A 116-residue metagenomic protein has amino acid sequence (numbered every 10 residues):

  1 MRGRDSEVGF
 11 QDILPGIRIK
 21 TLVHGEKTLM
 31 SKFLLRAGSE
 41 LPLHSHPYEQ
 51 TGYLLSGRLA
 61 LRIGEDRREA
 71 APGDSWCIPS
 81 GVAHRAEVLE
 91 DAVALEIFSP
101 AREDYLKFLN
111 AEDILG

Functional and structural regions predicted by a protein language model:
M1-K27, N110-G116: A short, N-terminal "cap"/entry segment at the start of jelly-roll beta-barrel domains of the cupin/DSBH fold
S31-S45: Conserved short histidine dyad/triad with adjacent acidic residue
Y48-L59, G64: Glycine- and acidic-residue-biased ligand/ion/polar-headgroup-sensing regions
L55-S56, A71-P72, E90: A cytosolic small-molecule/anion-sensing beta-strand core signal
R58-A60, R67, A83, V93: Structural motif
E65-S80: Short acidic-glycine-tyrosine-enriched beta hairpin
S80-D104: Ligand-binding loop in jelly-roll beta-barrel domains
